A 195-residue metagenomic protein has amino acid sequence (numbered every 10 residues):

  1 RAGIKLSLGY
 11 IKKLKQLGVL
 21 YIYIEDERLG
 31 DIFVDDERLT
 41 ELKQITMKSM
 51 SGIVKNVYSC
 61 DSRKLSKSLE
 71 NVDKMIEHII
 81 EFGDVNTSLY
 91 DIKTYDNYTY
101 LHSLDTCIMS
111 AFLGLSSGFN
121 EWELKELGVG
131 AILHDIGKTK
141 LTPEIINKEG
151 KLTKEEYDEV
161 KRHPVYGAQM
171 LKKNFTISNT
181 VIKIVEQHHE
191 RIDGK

Functional and structural regions predicted by a protein language model:
R1-S59, R63-E70: Terminal helices and disordered tails flanking the catalytic cores of nucleotide-processing hydrolases
M47-K195: Histidine- and acidic-residue-rich, metal-dependent catalytic cores
